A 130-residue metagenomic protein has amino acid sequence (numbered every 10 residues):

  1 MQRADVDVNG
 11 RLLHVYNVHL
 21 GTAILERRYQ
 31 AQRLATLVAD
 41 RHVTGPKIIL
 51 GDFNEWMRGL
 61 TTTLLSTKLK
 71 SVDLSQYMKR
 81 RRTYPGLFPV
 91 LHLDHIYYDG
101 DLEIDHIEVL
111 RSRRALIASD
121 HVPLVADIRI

Functional and structural regions predicted by a protein language model:
M1-I130: Active-site regions of metal-assisted phosphoester/phosphodiester hydrolases, unifying DNase/endonuclease modules
